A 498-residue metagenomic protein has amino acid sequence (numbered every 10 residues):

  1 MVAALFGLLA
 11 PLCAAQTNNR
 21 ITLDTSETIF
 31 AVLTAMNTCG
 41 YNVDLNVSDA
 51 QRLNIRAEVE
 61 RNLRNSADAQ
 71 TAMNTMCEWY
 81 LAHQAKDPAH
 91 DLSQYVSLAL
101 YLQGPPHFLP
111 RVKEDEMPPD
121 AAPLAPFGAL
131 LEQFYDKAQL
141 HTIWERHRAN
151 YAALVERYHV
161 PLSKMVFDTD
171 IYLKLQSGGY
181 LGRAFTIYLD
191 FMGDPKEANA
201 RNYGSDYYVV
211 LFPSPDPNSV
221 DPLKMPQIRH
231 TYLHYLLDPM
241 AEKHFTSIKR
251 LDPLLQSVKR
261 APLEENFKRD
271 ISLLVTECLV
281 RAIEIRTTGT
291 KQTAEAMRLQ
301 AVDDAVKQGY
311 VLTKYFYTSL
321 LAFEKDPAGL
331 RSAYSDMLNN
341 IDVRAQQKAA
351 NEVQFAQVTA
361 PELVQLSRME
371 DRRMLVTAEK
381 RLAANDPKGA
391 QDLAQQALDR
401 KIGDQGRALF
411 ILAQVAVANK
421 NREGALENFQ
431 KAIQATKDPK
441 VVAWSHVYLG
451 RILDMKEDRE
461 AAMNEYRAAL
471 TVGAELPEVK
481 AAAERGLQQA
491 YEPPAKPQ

Functional and structural regions predicted by a protein language model:
Q16-Q103, Q308-Y317, L321-G329: N-terminal mature-domain "stem" immediately C-terminal to a signal peptide or N-terminal signal-anchor/transmembrane
E145-G204: Auxiliary, metal-adjacent structural segments of Zn-dependent hydrolase domains
P222-T246: Active-site recognition of the HExxH zinc-binding catalytic motif
A282-A383: Pan-zinc metallopeptidase signature
M369-E370, D404, V441-V442, E478-V479: Structural signature of alpha-solenoid helical repeat junctions
